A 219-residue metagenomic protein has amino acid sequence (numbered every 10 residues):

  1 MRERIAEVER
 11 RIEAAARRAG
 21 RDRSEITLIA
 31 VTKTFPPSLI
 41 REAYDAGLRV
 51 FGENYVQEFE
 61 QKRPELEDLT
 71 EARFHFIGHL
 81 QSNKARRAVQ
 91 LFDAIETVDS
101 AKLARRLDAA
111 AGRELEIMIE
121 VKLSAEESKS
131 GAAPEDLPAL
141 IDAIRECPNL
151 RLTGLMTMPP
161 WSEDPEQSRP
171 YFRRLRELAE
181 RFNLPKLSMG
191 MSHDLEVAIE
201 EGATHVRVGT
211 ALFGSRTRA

Functional and structural regions predicted by a protein language model:
M1-H193, I199-E201, F213-R216: Conserved alpha/beta-domain cores
T204-H205: Divalent-metal-activated hydrolytic enzyme cores
A219: Active-site loop ensemble at the mouth of alpha/beta enzyme cores that anchors a bound cofactor
